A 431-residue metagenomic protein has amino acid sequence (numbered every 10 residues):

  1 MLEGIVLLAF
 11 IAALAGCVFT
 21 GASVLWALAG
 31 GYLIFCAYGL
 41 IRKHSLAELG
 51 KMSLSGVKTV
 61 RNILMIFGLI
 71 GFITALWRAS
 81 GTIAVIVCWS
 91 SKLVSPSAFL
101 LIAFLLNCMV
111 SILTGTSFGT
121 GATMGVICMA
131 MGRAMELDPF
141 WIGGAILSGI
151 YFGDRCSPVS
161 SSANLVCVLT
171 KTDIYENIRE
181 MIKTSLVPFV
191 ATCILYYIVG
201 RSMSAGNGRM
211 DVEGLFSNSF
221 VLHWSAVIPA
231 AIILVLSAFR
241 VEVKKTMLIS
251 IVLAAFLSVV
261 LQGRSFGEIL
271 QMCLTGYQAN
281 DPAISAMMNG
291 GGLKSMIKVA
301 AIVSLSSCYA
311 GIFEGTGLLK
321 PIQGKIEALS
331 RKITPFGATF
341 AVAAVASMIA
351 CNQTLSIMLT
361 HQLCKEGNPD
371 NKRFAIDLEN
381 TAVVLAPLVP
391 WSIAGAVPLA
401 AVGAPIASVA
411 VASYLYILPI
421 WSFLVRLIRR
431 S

Functional and structural regions predicted by a protein language model:
M1-N62, F72, S185-A301: Hydrophobic transmembrane alpha-helices of multi-pass small-molecule transporters
H44-R133, P282-Q362: Membrane-embedded alpha-helical segments and adjacent helix-loop junctions characteristic of multi-pass solute
R61, R78-C88, L105-M109, M203-S217 (+2 more regions): Short juxtamembrane and helix-loop transition motifs at transmembrane-helix boundaries in membrane proteins
F118, G153-L165, M358-E366: Short helical (or helix-break) motifs at transmembrane helix termini and adjacent helical loops in multi-pass membrane
G121-C128, I146-L147, T246-F256: Central hydrophobic cores of alpha-helical transmembrane segments in multi-pass integral membrane proteins
M129-W141, V402-A407: Helix-coil boundary and interhelical linker segments in multi-pass alpha-helical membrane proteins
A145-I146, Y151-V159, F189-A205, R429: Transmembrane-helix bundle segments that line or gate the permeation/cavity pathway in multi-pass membrane proteins
L169-F189, S330-S431: C-terminal transmembrane helix pair
